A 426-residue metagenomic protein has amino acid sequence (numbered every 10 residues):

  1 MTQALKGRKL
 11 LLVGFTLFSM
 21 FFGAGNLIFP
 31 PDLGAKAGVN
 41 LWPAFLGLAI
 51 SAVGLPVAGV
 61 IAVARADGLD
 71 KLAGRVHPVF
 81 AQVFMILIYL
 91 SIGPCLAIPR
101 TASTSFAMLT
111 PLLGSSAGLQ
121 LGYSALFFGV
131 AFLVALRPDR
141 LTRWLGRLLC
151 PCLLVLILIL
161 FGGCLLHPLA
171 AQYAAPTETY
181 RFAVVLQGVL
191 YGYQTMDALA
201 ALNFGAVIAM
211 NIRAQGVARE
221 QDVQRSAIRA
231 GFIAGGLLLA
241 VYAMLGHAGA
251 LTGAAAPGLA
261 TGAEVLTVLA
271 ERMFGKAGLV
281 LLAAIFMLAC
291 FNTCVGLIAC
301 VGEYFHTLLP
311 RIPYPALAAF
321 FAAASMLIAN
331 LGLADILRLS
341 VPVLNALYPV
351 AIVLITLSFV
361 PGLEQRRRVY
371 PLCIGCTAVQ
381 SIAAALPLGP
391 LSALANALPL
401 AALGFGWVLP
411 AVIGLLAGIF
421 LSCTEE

Functional and structural regions predicted by a protein language model:
L12-F22, L90, G163-A170, E178-L245 (+3 more regions): Hydrophobic, membrane-embedded alpha-helices of multi-pass small-molecule transporters
D32, A66, V79-G114, C290-T307 (+1 more regions): Hydrophobic transmembrane alpha-helices that form the core helical bundles of multi-pass secondary transporters
G54, A58, C152-C164, I228-G253 (+2 more regions): Selective recognition of specific alpha-helical transmembrane segments in multi-pass small-molecule
V63-L72, F128-L149, A214-V217, M326-L339 (+1 more regions): Membrane-water interface regions at transmembrane-helix termini and the short interhelical loops of multi-pass membrane
D70-G74, V241-F291, T307, P342-L344: TM-loop-TM module centered on a large, flexible mid-protein loop between adjacent transmembrane helices in multi-pass
P94, I98, L154-Y180, A198-L199 (+3 more regions): Hydrophobic alpha-helical segments and their helix-loop junctions in multi-pass secondary transporters
A135-C164, S340-I352, P371-V379: Membrane-interface loop-to-helix entry segments
I352-L416, E426: C-terminal membrane-solvent junction of multi-pass transporters and transport-like membrane proteins
